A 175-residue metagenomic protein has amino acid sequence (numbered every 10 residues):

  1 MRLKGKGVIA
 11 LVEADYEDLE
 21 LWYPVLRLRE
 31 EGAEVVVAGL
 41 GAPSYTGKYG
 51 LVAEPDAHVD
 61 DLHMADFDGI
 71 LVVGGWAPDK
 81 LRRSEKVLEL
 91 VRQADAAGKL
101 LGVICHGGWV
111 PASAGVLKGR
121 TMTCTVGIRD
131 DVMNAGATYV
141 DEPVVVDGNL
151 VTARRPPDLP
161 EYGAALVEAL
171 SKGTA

Functional and structural regions predicted by a protein language model:
M1-A97, L101, V110-T121, R129-A175: Extended, subdomain-level signal for the structured scaffold at the beginning of enzyme domains
C105: Catalytic nucleophile serine of serine hydrolases, specifically the conserved "nucleophile elbow" pentapeptide
